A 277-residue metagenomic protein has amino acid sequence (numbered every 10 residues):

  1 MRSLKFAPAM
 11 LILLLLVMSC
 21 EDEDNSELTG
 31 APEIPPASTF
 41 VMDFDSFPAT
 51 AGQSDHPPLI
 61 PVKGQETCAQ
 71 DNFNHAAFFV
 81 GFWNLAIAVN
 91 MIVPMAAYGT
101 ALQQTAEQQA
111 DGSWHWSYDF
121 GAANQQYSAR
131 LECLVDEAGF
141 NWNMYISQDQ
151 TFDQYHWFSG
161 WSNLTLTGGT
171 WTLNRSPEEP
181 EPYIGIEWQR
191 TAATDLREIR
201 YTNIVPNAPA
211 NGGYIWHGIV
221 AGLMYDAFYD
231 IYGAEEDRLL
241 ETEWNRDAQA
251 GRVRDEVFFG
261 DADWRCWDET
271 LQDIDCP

Functional and structural regions predicted by a protein language model:
M1-P8: Bacterial N-terminal signal peptides that target proteins for export
A9-L14: Hydrophobic helical h-region of N-terminal Sec-dependent signal peptides in bacterial secretory/periplasmic proteins
L15-S19: C-terminal motif of bacterial Sec signal peptides marking the signal peptidase cleavage site
C20-D24: Bacterial signal peptide processing site
N25-P277: Low-complexity, intrinsically disordered segments exposed to solvent
